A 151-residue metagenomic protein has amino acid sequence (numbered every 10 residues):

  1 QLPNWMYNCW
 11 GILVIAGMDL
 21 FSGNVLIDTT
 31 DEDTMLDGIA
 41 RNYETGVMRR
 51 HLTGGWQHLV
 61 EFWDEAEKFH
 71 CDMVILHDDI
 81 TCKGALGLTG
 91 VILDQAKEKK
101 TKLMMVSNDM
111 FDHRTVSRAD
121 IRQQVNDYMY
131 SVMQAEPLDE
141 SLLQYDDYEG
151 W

Functional and structural regions predicted by a protein language model:
Q1-N4, L26-I27, A85-T89, T115-S117: A short acidic (Asp/Glu
Q1-W63, E67: Redox- and metal-dependent alpha/beta enzyme cores, enriched for Fe-S-associated oxidoreductases and cofactor-handling
A16-D19, I75-I80, S107-M110: Active-site proximal loops enriched in glycine and acidic residues that flank catalytic Cys/His/Asp and coordinate
G46-R50, M73, V132-D139: Short secondary-structure junctions and interdomain/linker hinges
H51-W56, C82-L86, D112-T115: Acidic-and-aromatic substrate-binding clefts and catalytic sites of carbohydrate-active enzymes
H58-K100, M104: C-terminal hydrophobic structural anchor segments that stabilize assembly/packing rather than catalytic chemistry
G90-W151: Peripheral docking tails and interdomain loops at the edges of cofactor- or intermediate-handling domains
